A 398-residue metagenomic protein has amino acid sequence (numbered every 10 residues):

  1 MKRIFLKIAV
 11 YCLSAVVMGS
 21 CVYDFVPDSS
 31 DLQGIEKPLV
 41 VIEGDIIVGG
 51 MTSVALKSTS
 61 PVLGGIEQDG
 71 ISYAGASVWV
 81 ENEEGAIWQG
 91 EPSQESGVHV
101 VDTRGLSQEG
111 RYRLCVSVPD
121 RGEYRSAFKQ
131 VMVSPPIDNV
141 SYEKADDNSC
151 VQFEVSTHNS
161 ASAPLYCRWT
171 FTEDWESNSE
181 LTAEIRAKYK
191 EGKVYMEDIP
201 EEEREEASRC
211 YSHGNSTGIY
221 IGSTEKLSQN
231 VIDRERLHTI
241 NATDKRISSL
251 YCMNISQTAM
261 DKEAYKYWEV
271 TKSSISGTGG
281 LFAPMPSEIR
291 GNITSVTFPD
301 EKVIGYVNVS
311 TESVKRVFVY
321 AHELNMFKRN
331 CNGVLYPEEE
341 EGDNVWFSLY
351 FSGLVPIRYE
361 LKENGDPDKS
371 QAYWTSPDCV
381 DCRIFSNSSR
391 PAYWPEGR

Functional and structural regions predicted by a protein language model:
M1-V10: Bacterial N-terminal signal peptides that target proteins for export
V17-S20: C-terminal motif of bacterial Sec signal peptides marking the signal peptidase cleavage site
V22-R398: A sequence/structural signal for flexible, mid-protein segments enriched in small/helix-disrupting residues
